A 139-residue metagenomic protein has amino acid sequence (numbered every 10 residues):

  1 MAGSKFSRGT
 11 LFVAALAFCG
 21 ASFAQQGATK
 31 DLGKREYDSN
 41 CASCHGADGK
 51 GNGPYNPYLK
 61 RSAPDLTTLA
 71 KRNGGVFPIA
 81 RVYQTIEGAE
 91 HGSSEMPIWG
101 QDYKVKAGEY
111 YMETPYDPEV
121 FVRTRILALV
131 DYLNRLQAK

Functional and structural regions predicted by a protein language model:
A2-F12: Bacterial N-terminal signal peptides that target proteins for export
T10-G20: Bacterial N-terminal signal peptides
G20-E36, P64, K71-G74: Electrostatic cytochrome c docking/interface patches
D31-A42, Y116-T124, A138: Sequence context surrounding c-type heme c attachment/ligation sites in exported
G33, Y37-A47, M96, L129 (+1 more regions): The canonical Cys-X-X-Cys-His
D38, S43-T68: A contiguous binding-surface segment within folded domains or other stable secondary-structure elements
Y58-P118, L129, L133: Extracytoplasmic electron-transfer domains, predominantly the class I c-type cytochrome c fold
